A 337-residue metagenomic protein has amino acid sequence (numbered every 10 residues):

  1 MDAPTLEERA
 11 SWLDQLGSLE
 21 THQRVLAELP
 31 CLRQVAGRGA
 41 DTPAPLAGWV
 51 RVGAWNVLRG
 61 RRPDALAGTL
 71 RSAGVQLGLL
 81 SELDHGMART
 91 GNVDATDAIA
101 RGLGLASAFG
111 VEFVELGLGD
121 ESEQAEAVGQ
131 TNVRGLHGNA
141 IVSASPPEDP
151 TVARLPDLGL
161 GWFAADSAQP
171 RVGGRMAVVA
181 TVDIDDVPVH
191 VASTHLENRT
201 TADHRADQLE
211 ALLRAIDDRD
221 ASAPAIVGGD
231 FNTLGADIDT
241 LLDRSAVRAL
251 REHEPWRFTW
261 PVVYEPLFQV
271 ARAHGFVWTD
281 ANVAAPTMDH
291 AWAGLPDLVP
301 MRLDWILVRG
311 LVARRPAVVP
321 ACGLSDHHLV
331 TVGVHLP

Functional and structural regions predicted by a protein language model:
M1-L77, R101, A108, E123-P337: Active-site regions of metal-assisted phosphoester/phosphodiester hydrolases, unifying DNase/endonuclease modules
W55, L83, G110-E112: Acidic/polar N-terminal loop/beta-strand segments that form early-domain functional surfaces
A65, D84-A98: Membrane-embedded segments
T69, E82-L83: N-terminal carbohydrate-binding/catalytic regions of secreted carbohydrate-active enzymes
L83-T90, V114-L116, G129, E197-T200: Short histidine/acidic/glycine/proline-rich micro-motifs that form metal- and phosphate-coordinating active-site loops
R89-N92, L118-E123, V152-A153: Short, conserved acidic/polar surface loops in the N-terminal third of protein domains
L105-L118, L155: A short, structured active-site edge motif that brings together acidic residues
